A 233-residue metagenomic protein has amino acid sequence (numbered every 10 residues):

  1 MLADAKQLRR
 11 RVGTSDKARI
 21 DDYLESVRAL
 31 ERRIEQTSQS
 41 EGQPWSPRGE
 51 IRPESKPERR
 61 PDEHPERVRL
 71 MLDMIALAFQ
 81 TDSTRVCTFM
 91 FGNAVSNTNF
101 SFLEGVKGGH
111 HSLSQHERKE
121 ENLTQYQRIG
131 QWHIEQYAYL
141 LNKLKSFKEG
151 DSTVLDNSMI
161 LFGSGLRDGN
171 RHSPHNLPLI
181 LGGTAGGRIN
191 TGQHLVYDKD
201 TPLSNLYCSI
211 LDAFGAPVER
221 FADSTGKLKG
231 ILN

Functional and structural regions predicted by a protein language model:
M1-N233: Ligand-binding pockets and gating/stacking loops
